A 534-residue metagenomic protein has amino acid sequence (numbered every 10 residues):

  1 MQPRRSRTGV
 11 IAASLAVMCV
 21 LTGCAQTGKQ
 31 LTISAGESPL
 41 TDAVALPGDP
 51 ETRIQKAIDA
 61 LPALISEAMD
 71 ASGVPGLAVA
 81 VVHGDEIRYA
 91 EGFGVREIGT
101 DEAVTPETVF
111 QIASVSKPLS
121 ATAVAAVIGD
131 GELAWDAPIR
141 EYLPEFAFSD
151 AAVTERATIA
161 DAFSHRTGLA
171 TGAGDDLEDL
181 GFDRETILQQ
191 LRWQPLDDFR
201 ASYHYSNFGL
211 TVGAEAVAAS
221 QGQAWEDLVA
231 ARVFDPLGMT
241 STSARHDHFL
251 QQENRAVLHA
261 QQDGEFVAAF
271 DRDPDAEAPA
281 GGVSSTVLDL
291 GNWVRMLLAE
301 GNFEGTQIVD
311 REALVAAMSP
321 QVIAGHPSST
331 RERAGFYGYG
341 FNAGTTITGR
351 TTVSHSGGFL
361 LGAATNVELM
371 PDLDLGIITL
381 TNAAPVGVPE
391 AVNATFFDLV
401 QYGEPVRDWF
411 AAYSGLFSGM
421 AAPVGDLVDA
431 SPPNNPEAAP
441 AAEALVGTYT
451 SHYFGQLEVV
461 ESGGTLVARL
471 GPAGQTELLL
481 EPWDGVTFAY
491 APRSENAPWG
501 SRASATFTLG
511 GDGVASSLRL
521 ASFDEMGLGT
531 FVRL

Functional and structural regions predicted by a protein language model:
Q2, G23, A394-L534: Peripheral terminal and inter-domain segments
Q2-A12: Bacterial N-terminal signal peptides that target proteins for export
A12-T22: Bacterial N-terminal signal peptides
A25-G28: Bacterial signal peptide processing site
D49-I112, E132-A134, A147-S149, R184-R192 (+1 more regions): Short, conserved catalytic-motif segment at the N-terminal edge
P62-S66, V79, D85, V109-I139 (+2 more regions): Active-site SXXK
V95-E97, A151-L369: Short, surface-exposed loop or secondary-structure junction motifs that flank catalytic or metal-binding residues
T365-E368, L373-N382, S517-L520: Short, well-ordered beta-strand elements
